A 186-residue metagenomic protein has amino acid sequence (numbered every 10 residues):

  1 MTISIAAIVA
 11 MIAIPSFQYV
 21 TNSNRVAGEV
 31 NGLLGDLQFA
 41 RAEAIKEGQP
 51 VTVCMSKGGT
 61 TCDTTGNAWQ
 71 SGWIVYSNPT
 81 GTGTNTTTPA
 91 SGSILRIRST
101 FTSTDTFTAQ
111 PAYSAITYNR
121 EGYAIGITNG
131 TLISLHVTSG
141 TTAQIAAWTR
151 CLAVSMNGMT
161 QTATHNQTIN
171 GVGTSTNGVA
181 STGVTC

Functional and structural regions predicted by a protein language model:
M1-F17, D36: N-terminal single-pass transmembrane signal-anchor helix
Y19-D36, E47: Membrane-proximal amphipathic alpha-helices that sit immediately adjacent to an N-terminal transmembrane/signal-anchor
G35-T60: Alpha-helix exit/C-cap motif
V51-E121, G171, S175, T182-G183: Type IV pilin-like appendage domain
Q110-C186: Cell-surface, membrane-associated systems
